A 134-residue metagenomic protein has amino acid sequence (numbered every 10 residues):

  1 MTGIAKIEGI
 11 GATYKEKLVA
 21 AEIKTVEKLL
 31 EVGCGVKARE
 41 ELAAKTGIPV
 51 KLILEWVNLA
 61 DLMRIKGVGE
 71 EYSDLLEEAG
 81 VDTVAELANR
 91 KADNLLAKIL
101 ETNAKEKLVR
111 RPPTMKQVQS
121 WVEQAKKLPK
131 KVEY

Functional and structural regions predicted by a protein language model:
M1-Y134: C-terminal extensions
